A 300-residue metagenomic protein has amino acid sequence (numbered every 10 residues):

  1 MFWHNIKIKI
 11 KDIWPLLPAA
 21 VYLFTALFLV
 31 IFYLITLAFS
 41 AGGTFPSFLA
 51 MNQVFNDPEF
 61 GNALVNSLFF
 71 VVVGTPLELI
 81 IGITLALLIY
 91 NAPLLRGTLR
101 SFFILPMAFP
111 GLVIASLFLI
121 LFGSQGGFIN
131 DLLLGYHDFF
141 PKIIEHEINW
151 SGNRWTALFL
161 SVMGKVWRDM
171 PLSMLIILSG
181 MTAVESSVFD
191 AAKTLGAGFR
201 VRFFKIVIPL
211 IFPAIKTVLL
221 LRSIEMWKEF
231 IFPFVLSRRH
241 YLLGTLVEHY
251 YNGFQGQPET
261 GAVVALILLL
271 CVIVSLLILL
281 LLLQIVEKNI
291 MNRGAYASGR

Functional and structural regions predicted by a protein language model:
M1-K9: Short, Lys/Arg-rich, polar N-terminal cytosolic tail immediately upstream of the first transmembrane signal-anchor
I8-G299: A structural signal for multi-pass alpha-helical bundles of membrane permease subunits that mediate small-molecule
